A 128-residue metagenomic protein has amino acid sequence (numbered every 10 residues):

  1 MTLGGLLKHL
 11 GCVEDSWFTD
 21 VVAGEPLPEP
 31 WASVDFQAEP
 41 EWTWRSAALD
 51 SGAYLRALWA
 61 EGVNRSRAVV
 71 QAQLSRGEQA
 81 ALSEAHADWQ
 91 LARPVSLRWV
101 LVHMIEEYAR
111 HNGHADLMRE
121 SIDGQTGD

Functional and structural regions predicted by a protein language model:
M1-E41, E84-D128: Short, contiguous alpha-helical
P40-L82, R98-M104: Acidic/histidine-rich alpha-helical segments that form the ligand environment of transition-metal centers
